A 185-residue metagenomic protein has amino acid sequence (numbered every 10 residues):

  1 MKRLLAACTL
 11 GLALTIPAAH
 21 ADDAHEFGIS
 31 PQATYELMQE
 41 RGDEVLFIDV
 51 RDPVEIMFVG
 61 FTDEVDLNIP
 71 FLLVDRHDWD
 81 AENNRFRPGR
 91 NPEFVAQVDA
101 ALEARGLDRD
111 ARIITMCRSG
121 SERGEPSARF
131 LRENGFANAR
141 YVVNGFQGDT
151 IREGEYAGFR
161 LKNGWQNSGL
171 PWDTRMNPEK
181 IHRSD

Functional and structural regions predicted by a protein language model:
M1-L4: Positively charged n-region of N-terminal signal peptides that target proteins for export
A6-T15: Bacterial N-terminal signal peptides
A19-D43, M57-R112, E122-D185: Rhodanese-like catalytic fold shared by cysteine-dependent sulfurtransferases and DSP/PTP-type phosphatases
L46-R51, I69: Short hydrophobic beta-strand that contains or immediately precedes a catalytic carboxylate
V50, S121-E122: Catalytic nucleophile-elbow at a beta strand-turn-alpha helix junction centered on a G-D-S/GDSL motif, marking
V54: Glycine-rich nucleotide phosphate-binding loop and flanking beta-alpha elements of Rossmann-like dinucleotide-binding
M116-C117: Short, surface-exposed ligand- or partner-binding patches at beta-edge/loop junctions that are enriched in aromatics
